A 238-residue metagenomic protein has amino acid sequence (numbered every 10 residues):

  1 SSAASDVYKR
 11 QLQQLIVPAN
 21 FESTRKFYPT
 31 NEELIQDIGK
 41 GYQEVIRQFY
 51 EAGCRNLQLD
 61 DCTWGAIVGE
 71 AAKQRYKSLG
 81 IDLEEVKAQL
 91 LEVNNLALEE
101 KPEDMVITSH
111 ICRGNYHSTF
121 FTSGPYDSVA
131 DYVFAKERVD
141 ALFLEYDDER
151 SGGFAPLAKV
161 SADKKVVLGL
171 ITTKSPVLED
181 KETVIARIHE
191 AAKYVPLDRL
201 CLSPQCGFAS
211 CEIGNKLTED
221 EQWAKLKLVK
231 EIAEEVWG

Functional and structural regions predicted by a protein language model:
S1-Y8: Short, small-residue-biased leader/transition segments that mark boundaries at the very start of proteins
S2, E44-N56, E92-I107, K136-V139 (+2 more regions): A structural motif corresponding to the C-terminal end of an alpha-helix and its immediate exit/capping segment
K9-K26, A52-E85, H110-H117, S203-E212: Active-site-proximal loop/short-helix segments that contain or immediately flank catalytic acid/base residue(s)
L15-N20, E70-A72, F120-D127, G152-S161: Distinct, well-ordered alpha-helical segments
S23-K40, Y116-S123, S175-E179: Active-site mouth loops of central-metabolism enzymes
T24-Q43, Q74-E100, S128-F134: Acidic, His- and aromatic-enriched active-site or binding-groove loops in soluble protein domains that engage sugars
E33, D37-Q48, A52, Q89-V93 (+4 more regions): A non-catalytic, amphipathic alpha-helix used as a structural packing/dimerization or gating element in enzyme scaffolds
G114, S128-G238: Catalytic-face loop-and-helix region of soluble metabolic enzyme cores
